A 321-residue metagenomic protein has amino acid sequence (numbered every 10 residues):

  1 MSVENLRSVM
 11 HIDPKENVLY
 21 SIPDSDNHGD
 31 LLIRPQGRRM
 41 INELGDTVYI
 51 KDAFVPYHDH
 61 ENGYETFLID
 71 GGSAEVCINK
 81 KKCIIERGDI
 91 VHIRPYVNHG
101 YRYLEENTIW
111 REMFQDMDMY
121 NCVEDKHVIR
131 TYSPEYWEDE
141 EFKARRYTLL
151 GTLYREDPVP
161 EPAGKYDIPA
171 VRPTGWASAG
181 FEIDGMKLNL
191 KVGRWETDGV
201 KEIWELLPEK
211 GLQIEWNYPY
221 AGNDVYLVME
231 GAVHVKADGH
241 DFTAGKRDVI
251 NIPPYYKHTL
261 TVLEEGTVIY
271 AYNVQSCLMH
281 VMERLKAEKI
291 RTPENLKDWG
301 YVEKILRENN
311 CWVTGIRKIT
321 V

Functional and structural regions predicted by a protein language model:
M1-I41, P56, R130-K201, E215 (+1 more regions): A short, N-terminal "cap"/entry segment at the start of jelly-roll beta-barrel domains of the cupin/DSBH fold
P35-E43, K51-L68, G193-E202, K210-L227 (+1 more regions): A short beta-loop-beta micro-motif enriched in histidine and acidic residues
E75, R87, P95-D125, K246 (+1 more regions): Ligand-binding loop in jelly-roll beta-barrel domains
C77-K81, L104, D184, K236-H240 (+2 more regions): Short strand-coil-strand connectors
K80-Y96, V225, G239-K257: Short acidic-glycine-tyrosine-enriched beta hairpin
R111-R145, L149-P162, Q275-R291: A hydrophobic/aromatic-rich effector-binding and dimerization subdomain of bacterial HTH-type transcriptional regulators
